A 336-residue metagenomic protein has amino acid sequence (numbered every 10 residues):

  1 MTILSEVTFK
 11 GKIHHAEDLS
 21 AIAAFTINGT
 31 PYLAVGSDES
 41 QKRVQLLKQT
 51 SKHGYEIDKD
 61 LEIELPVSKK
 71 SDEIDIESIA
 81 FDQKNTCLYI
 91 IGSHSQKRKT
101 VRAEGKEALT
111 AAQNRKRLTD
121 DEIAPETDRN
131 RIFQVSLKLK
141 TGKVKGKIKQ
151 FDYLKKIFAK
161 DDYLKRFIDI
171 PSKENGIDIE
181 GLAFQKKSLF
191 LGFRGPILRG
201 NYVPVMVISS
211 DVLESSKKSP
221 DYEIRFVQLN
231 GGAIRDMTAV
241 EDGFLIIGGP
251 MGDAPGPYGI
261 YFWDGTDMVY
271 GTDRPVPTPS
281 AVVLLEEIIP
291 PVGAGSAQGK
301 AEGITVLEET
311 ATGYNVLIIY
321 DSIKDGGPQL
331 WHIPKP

Functional and structural regions predicted by a protein language model:
M1-P336: Sequence/structural signature of beta-propeller domains
